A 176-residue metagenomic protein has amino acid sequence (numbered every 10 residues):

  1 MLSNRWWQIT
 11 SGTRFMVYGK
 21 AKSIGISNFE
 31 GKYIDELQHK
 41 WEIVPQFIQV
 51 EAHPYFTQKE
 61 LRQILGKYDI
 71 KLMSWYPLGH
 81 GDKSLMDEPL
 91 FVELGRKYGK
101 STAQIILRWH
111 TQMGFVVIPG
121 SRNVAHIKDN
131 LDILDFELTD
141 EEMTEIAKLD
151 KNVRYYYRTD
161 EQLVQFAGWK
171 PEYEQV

Functional and structural regions predicted by a protein language model:
M1-V176: Beta/alpha (TIM)-barrel catalytic core signal, keyed to glycine-rich beta->alpha loops juxtaposed to Asp/Glu that bind
